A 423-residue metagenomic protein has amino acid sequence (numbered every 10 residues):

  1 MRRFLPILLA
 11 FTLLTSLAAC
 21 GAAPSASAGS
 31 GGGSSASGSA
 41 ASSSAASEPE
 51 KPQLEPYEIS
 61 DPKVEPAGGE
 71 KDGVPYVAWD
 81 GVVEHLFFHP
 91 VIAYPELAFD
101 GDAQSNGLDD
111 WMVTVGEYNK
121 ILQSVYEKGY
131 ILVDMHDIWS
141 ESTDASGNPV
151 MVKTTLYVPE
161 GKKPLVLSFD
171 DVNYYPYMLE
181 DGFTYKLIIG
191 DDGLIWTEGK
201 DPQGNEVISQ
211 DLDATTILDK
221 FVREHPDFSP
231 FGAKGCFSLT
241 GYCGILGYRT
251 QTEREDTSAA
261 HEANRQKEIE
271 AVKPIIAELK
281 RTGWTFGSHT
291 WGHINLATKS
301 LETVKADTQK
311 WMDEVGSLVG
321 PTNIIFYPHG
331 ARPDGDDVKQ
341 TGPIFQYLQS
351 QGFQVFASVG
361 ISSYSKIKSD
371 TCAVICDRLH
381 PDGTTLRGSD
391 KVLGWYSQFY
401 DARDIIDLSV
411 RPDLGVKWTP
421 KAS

Functional and structural regions predicted by a protein language model:
M1-I7, G21: Positively charged n-region of N-terminal signal peptides that target proteins for export
L9-L14: Hydrophobic helical h-region of N-terminal Sec-dependent signal peptides in bacterial secretory/periplasmic proteins
S16-A19: C-terminal motif of bacterial Sec signal peptides marking the signal peptidase cleavage site
G21-E50: Short, low-complexity, disordered segments immediately C-terminal to signal peptides in bacterial exported proteins
E48-M135, M151-L167, M178-L179, T285 (+1 more regions): C-terminal active-site subregion of NodB/CE4 polysaccharide deacetylases
A78-L97, G101-E278, T282, P333: Active-site beta->alpha N-cap acidic-glycine motif
R249-T285, W291-V319, D337: Alpha-helical scaffold elements lining the catalytic groove of polysaccharide deacetylases
